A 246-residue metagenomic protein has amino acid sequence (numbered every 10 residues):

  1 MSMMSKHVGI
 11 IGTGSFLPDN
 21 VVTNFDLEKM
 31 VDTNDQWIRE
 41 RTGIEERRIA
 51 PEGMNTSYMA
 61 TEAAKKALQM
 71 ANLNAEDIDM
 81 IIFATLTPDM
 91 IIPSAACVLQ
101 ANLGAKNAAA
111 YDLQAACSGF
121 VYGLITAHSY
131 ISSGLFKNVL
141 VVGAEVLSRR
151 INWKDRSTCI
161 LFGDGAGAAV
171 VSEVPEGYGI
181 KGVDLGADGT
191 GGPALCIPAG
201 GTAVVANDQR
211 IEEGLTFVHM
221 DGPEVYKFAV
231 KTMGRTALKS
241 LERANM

Functional and structural regions predicted by a protein language model:
M1-E52, D155-K227, K231, R235: Condensing-enzyme catalytic core mediating Claisen C-C bond formation in acyl metabolism
I11, A84, Q114, V139-E145 (+3 more regions): Short beta-strand segments
F16, A84-M90, A115-F120, G143-S148 (+1 more regions): Acidic, glycine-rich active-site loops and adjacent beta-strand->loop/helix elements that engage anionic groups
N34, N74-A75, K106: Helix N-cap / loop-to-helix initiation motif
W37-Y58, T85-V139: Conserved catalytic cysteine-centered active-site region of acyl-thioester-dependent Claisen-condensing enzymes
A63-D79, T236-M246: Phosphate/pyrophosphate-binding loops at sites that engage ATP/ADP/AMP, CoA/4′-phosphopantetheine, polyphosphate
N72-D77, Y130, L135, G179: Short loop/turn motifs at secondary-structure junctions
S132-A166: Flexible, glycine-rich active-site loops centered on histidine and acidic residues that chelate a metal or position
